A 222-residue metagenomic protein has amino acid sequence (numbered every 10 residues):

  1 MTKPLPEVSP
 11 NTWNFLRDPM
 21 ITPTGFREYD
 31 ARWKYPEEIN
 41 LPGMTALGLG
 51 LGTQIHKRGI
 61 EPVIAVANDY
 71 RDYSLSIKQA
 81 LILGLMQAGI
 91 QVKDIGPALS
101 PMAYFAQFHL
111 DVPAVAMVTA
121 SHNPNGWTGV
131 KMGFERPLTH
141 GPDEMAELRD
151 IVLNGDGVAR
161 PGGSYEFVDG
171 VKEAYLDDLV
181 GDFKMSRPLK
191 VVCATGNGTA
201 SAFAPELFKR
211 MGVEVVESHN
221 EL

Functional and structural regions predicted by a protein language model:
T2-L83, Q87-A88, V168-L189: An N-terminal, well-structured beta->alpha segment
F15, T128-L222: Gly/Ser/Thr-enriched, mixed-charge loops and adjacent short helices that form phosphate/oxyanion-binding elements
F26, V92, N125, V192-A194: Short glycine- and Lys/Arg-enriched binding-loop motifs that mark or flank ligand-binding interfaces
Y29, N68, V118, C193-G196 (+1 more regions): Active-site flanking residues adjacent to catalytic metal/cofactor-binding acidic residues
I39, A98, A120, N220-E221: Residue-level "edge-of-site" marker
Q54, N123, G198-A200: Short, acidic Gly/Pro/Ser/Thr-rich loop/turn segments
G59-R136: Ferredoxin-reductase
